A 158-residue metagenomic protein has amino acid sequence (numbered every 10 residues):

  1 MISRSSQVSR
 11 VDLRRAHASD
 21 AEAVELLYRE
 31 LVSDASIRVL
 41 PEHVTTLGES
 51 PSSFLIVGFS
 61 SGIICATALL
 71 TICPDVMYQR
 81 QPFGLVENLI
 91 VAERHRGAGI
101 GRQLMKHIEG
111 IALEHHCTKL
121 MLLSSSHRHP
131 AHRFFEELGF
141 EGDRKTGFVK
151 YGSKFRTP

Functional and structural regions predicted by a protein language model:
V11-V24: A short beta-loop-alpha structural element at the N-terminal edge of CoA-dependent acyl/N-acetyltransferase catalytic
E25-T46: Conserved GNAT-fold acetyl-CoA-binding loop/helix
T45-V57, L85: A short helix-loop-beta-strand connector motif used in the catalytic cores of GNAT acetyltransferases and, in some
V57, I63-I72, L85, I90: Conserved beta-strand in the GNAT
P74-V86, R96, D143: A conserved beta-turn-beta hairpin within the catalytic core of GNAT-like acetyltransferases that forms part
V91, G97-G110, E137: Conserved acetyl-CoA-binding loop-helix of GNAT-fold acetyltransferases
R102, E114, S126-T146, K150: Conserved active-site alpha-helix within GNAT-family acetyltransferase domains
M105, A112-S124: Conserved GNAT acetyl-CoA-binding A-motif
